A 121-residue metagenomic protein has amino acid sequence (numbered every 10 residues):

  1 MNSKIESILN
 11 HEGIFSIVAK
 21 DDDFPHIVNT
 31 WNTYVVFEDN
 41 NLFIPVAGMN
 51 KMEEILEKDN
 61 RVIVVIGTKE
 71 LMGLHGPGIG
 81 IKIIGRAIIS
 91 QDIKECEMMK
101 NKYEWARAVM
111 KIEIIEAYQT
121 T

Functional and structural regions predicted by a protein language model:
M1-T121: Binding-site signature for planar aromatic cofactors or substrates
